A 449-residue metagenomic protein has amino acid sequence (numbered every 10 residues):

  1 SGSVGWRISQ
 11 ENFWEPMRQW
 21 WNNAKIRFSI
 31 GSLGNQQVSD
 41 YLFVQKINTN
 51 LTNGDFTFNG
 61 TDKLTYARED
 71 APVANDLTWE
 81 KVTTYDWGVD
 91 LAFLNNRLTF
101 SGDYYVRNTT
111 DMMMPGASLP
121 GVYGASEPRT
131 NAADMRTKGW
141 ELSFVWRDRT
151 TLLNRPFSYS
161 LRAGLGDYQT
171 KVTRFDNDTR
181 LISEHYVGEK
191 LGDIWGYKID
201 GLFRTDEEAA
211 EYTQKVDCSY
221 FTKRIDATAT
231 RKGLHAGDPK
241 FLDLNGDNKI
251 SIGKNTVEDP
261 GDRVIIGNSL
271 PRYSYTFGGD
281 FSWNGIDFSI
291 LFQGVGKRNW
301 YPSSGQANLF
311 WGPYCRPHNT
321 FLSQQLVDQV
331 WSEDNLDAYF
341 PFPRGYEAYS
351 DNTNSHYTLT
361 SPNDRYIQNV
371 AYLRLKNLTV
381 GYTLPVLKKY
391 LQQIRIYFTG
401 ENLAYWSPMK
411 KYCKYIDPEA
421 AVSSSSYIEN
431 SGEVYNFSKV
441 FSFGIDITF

Functional and structural regions predicted by a protein language model:
S1-K198, T358, P362-F449: Extracellular/periplasmic, surface-exposed regions of secreted and cell-surface proteins
Q37-V38, D206-E208, S289-L291, R298-W300 (+1 more regions): Short helix/loop capping segments that flank catalytic or ligand/cofactor-binding pockets
E69, K81-Y85, E258, G267-Y275: Short, glycine/acidic-rich beta->alpha junctions
T109-T110, P260, G267-S269, K297-N299 (+1 more regions): A short local loop/turn or secondary-structure capping micro-motif enriched for an aromatic residue
M113-S118, I250, Q306-N308: Conserved active-site-proximal loop/helix segments of enzymes involved in bacterial cell-wall and related
R149-G267, L309-Y339: Conserved small-residue
L234-A236, V295-R395, G400: Extracytoplasmic gating/loop element in the C-terminal half of outer-membrane beta-barrel translocons and assembly
N268-S303: Glycine-rich, aromatic-lined ligand/substrate-binding cores of catalytic and carbohydrate-binding domains
